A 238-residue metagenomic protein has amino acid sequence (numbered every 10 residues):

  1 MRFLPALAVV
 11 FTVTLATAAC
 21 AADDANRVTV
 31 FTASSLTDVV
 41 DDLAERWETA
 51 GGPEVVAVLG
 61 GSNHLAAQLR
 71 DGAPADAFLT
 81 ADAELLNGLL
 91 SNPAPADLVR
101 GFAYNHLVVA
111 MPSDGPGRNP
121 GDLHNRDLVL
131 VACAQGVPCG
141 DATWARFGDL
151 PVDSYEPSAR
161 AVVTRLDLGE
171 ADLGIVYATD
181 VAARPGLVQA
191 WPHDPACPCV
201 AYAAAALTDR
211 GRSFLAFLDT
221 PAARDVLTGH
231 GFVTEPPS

Functional and structural regions predicted by a protein language model:
M1-D23: Secretory targeting and sorting signals
C20-A50, N63, A67, D82-A83 (+3 more regions): Exported/periplasmic ABC-transporter solute-binding proteins
E54-N63: A short beta-strand-loop structural module common to alpha/beta enzyme folds
A57, V99, Q189-A190: Conserved beta-strand scaffold positions in the cores of enzyme catalytic domains, especially in NTP/NDP-utilizing
A73-A75, E170: Short acidic/histidine-rich motifs immediately flanking catalytic phosphotransfer sites in two-component signaling
D76-T80: Periplasmic-binding protein-like
D97-A103: A short alpha-helix-loop-beta-strand transition element characteristic of N-terminal alpha/beta dinucleotide-binding
